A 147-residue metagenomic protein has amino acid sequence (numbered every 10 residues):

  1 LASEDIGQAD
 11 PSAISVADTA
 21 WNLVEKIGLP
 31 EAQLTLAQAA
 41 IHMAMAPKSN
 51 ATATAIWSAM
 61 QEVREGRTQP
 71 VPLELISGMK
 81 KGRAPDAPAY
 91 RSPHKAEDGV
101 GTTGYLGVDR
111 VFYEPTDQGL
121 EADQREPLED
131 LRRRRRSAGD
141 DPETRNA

Functional and structural regions predicted by a protein language model:
L1-D98, G107-V108, F112-A147: Terminal-proximal interaction/regulatory segments of ATP-powered molecular machines
T102-G104: Conserved P-loop NTPase
